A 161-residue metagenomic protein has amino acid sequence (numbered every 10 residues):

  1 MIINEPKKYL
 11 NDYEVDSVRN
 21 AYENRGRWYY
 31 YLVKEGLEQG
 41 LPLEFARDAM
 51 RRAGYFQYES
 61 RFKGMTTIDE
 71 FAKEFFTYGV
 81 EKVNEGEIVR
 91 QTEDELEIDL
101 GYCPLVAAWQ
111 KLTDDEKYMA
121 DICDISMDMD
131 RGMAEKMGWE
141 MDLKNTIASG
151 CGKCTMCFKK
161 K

Functional and structural regions predicted by a protein language model:
M1-D124, E140-C154, K159-K161: N-terminal accessory segment detector
I125-K136: Amphipathic alpha-helical segments that form well-ordered structural scaffolds and often line/cohere around active
